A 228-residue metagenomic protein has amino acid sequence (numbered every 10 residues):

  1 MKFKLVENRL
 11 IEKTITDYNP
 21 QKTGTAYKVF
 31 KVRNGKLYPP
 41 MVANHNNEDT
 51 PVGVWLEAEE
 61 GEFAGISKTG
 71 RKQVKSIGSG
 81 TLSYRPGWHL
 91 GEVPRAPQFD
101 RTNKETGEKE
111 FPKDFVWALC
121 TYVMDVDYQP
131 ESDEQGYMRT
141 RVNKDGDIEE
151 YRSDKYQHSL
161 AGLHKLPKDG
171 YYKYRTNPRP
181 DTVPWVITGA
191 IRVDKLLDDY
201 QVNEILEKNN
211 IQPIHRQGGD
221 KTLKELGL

Functional and structural regions predicted by a protein language model:
M1-E12: Enriched but not universal
I11-K72, T106-L228: Active-site and NAD+-binding cores of ADP-ribose-processing enzymes
I77-T102: Extended catalytic/binding region for NAD+/ADP-ribose chemistry, centered on the ART fold
